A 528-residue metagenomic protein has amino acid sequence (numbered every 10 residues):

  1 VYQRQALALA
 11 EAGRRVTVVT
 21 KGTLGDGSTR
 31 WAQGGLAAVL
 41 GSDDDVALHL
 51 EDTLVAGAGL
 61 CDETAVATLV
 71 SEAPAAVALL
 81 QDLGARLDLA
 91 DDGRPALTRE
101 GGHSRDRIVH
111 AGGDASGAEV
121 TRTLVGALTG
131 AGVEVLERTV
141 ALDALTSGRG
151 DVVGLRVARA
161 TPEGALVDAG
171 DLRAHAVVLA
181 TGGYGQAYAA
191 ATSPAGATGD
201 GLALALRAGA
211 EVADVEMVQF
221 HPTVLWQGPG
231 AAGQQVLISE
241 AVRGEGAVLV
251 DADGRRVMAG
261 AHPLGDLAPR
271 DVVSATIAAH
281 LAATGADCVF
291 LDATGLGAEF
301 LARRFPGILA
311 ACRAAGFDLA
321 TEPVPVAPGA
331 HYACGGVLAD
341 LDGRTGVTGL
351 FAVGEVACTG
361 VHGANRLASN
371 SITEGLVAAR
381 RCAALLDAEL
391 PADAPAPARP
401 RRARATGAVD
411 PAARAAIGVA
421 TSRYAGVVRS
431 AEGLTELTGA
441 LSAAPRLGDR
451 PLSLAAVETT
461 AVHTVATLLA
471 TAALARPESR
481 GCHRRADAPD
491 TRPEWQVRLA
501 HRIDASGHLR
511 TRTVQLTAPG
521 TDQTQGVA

Functional and structural regions predicted by a protein language model:
V1-Q5: Conserved small/polar residues in nucleotide/adenosyl-binding loops
A10-Q33, S42: Glycine-rich FAD pyrophosphate-binding loop
T23-L24, A32, L36, L79 (+8 more regions): Glycine- and aromatic-enriched mobile tails/lids
L24, L204, A210-V324, L385-P391: An anion/pyrophosphate-binding glycine-rich loop and adjacent beta-alpha core in soluble alpha-beta enzymes
A37-L69: Glycine-rich active-site loop/strand segments that organize a redox cofactor
L83-D168, A180, V224-G228: Conserved redox-cofactor binding core of oxidoreductases
A165-A176, G346-G349: Core beta-strand elements of the Rossmann-like FAD/NAD(P) dinucleotide-binding domain in flavoenzyme oxidoreductases
A176-P229, V236, A283, N370-A378: Glycine-rich loop(s) and the adjacent beta-strand/alpha-helix scaffold that form part
